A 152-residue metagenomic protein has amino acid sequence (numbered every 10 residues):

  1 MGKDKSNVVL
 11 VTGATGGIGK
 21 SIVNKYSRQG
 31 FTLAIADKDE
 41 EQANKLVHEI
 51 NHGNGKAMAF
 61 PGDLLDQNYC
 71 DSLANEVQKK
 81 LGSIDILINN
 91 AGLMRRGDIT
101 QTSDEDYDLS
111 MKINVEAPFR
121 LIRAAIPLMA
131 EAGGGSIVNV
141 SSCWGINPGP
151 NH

Functional and structural regions predicted by a protein language model:
T15-G16: Conserved glycine-rich cofactor-binding loop
E40-E41, P61-S72, D104: The beta1-alpha1 cofactor-binding region of Rossmann-like NAD(H)/NADP(H)-dependent oxidoreductases
A91-R95: Conserved NAD(P)H cofactor-binding loop of Rossmann-fold oxidoreductase domains
D98-I99, D106-D108: Substrate-binding pocket helix/loop in short-chain dehydrogenase/reductase
T102, P148-H152: Active-site loop-to-helix junction immediately N-terminal to the catalytic Tyr of the SDR YXXXK motif in Rossmann-fold
I122-R123: A short, exposed helix-loop element centered on a Lys and neighboring polar residues
S142: Residue(s) in the substrate-gating loop at a strand-loop-helix junction that position the organic substrate next
